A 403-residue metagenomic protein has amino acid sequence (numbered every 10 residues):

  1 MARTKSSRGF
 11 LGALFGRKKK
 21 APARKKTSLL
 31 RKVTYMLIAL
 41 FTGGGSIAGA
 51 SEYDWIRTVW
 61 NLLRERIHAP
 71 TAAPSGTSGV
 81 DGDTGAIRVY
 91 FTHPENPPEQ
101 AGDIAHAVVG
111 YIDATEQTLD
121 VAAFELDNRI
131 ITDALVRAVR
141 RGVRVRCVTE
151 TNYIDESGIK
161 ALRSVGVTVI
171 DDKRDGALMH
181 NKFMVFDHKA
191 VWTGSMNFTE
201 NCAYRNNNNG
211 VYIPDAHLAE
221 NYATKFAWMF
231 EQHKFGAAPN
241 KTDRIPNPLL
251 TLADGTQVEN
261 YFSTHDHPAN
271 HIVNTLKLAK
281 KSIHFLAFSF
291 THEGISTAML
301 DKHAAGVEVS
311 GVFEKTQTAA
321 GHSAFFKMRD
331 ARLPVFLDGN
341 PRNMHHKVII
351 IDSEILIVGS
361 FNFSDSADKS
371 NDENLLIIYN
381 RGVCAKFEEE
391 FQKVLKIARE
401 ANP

Functional and structural regions predicted by a protein language model:
A2-D171, A177, V185-P403: Charged, low-complexity intrinsically disordered terminal segments
H180: Active-site microenvironments of hydrolase-like enzyme catalytic domains
